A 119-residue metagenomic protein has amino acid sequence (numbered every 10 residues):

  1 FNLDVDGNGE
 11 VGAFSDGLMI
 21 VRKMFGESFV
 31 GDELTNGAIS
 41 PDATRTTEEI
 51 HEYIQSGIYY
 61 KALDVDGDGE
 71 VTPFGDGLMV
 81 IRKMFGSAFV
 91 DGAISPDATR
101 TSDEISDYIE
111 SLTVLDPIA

Functional and structural regions predicted by a protein language model:
F1-V5, K61-V65: Calcium-binding motifs, dominated by EF-hand helix-loop-helix domains
N8-I58, D68-A119: Alpha-helical segments with a strong preference for the paired helices of cellulosomal dockerin domains
